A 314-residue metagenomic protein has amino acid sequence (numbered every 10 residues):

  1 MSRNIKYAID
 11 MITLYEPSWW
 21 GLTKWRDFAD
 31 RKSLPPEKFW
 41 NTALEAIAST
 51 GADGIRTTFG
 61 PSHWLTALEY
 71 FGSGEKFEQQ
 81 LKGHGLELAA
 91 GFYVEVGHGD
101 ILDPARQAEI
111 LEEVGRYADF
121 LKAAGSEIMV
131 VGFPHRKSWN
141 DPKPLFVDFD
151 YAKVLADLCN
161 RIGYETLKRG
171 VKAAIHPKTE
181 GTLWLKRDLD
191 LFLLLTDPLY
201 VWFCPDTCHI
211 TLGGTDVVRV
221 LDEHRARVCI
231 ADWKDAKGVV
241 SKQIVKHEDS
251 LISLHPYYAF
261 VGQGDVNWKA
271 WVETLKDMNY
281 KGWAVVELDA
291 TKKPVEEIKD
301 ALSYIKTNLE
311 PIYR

Functional and structural regions predicted by a protein language model:
M1-G125, N160, L167, W202 (+1 more regions): N-terminal pre-domain/capping segments
R3, Q80-G83, E87, G99-F203 (+1 more regions): Active-site acidic/histidine proton-transfer and metal-coordination neighborhood in alpha/beta enzyme cores
N4, W19-L22, I55, A156-D265 (+1 more regions): Acidic/histidine-rich catalytic cores of soluble enzymes
I9-I12, A89-G91, V130-G132, A226-S241: Non-cysteine beta-strand/loop elements that form the S-adenosyl-L-methionine
A29-F39, D148-V154, S253-D265: A short acidic, glycine-rich active-site loop that binds or catalyzes chemistry on phosphate/adenosine moieties
L34-K38, T58-S73, V96-L102, R106-I110 (+6 more regions): Acidic-and-aromatic substrate-binding clefts and catalytic sites of carbohydrate-active enzymes
Q263-D277: A short, acidic, amphipathic alpha-helical segment used as a generic capping/interface helix at domain edges
